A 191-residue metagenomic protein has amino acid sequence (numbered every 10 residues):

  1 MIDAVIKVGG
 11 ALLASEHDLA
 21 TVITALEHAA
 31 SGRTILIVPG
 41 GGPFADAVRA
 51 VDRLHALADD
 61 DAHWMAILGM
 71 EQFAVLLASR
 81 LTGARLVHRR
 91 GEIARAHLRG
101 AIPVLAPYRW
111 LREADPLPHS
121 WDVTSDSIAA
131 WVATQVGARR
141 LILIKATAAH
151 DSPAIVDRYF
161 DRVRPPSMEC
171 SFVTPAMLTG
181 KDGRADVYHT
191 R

Functional and structural regions predicted by a protein language model:
M1-D3, Y188-R191: Short, low-complexity, intrinsically disordered N-terminal peptides in bacterial proteins
M1-G183: Nucleotide/pyrophosphate-binding catalytic subdomain
